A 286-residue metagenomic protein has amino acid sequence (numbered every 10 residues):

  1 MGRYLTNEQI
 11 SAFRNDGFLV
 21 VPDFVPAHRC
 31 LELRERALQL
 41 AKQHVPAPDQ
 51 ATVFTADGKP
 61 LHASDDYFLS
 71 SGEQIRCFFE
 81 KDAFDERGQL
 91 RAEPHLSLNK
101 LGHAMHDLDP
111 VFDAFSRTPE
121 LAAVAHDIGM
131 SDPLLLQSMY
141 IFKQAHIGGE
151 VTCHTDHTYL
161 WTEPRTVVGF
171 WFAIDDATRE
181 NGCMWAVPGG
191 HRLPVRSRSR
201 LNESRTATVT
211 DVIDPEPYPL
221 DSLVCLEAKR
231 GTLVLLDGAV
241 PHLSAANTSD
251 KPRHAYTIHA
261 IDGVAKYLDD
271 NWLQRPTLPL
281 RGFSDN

Functional and structural regions predicted by a protein language model:
M1-R14, P22-E150, T277-F283: Non-heme Fe(II)-dependent double-stranded beta-helix
A12, C225-E227: Residue-level "contact hotspot" at macromolecular interaction interfaces
A27, Y159, H242: Glycine-rich nucleotide phosphate-binding loop and flanking beta-alpha elements of Rossmann-like dinucleotide-binding
H28, E227-T232: A short, structured loop/turn motif at beta-sheet edges
Q43, A47-F54, L61-D66, G72-Q74 (+4 more regions): Non-heme Fe(II)/2-oxoglutarate
L108, A122-H126, L134, I147-C225 (+1 more regions): Catalytic core of non-heme Fe(II) oxygenases with the double-stranded beta-helix
S138-Y140, F170-F172, Y256-A260: A structural signal for short, well-ordered beta-strand segments
